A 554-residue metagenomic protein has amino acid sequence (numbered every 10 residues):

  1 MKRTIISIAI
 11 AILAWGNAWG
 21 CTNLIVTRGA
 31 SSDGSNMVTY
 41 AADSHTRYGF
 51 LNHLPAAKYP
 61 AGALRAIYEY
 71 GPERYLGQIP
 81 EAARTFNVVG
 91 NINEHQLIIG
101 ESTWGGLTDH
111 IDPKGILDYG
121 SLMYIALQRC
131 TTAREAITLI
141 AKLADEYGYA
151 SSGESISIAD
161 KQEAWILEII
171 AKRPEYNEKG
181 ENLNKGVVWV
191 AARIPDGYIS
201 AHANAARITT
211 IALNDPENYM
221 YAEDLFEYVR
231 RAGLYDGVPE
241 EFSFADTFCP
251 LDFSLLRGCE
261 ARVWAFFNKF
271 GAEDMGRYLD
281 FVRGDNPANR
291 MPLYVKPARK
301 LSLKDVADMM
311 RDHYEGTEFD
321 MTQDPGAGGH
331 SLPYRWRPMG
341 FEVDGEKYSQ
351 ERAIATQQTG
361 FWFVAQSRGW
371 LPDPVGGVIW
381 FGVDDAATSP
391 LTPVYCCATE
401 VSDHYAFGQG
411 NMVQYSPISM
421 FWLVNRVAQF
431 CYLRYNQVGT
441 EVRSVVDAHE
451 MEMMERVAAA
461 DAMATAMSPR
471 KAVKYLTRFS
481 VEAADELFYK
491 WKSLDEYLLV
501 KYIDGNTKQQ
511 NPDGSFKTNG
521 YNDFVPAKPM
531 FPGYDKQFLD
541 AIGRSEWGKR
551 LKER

Functional and structural regions predicted by a protein language model:
M1-T4: Positively charged n-region of N-terminal signal peptides that target proteins for export
S7-G16: Bacterial N-terminal signal peptides
C21-Y119, L139-L301: A contiguous strand-loop segment
M123-R129: Short, well-ordered beta-strand elements within core beta-sheets of diverse protein domains
E227-G382: Glycine-rich, aromatic-lined ligand/substrate-binding cores of catalytic and carbohydrate-binding domains
A327-A464: Substrate-recognition/cap regions that form aromatic- and gly/pro-loop-enriched pockets for small-molecule ligands
V445-R554: Histidine-centered catalytic/metal-binding microenvironments
